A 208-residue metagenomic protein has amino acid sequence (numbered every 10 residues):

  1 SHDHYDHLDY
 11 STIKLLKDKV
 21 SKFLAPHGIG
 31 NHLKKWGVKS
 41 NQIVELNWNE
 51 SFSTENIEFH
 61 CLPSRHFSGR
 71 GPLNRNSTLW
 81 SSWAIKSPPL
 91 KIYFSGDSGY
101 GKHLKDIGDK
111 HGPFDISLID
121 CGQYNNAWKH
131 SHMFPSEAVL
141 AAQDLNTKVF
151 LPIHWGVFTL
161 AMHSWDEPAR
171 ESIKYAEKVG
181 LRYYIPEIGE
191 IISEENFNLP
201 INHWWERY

Functional and structural regions predicted by a protein language model:
S1-A25, G112-L118: Active-site metal-binding motif and surrounding structural segment of the metallo-beta-lactamase
Y5, I29-G30, E50: Alpha-helix capping/helix-boundary segments
H7, L15, N31-K35, K102-H103: Phosphate- and divalent-cation-binding pockets in alpha/beta enzyme and binding domains that engage nucleotide-derived
D9-D18, L160-R170, E195-N196: Metal-dependent catalytic neighborhoods of phosphoester/phosphodiester hydrolases
S11, L46-G112, I188-Y208: Core dinuclear metal-dependent hydrolase active-site scaffold
K22, G28-N31, K91, G99-I188: Cap/insert and terminal regions of metallo-dependent hydrolase folds
L33-N47: Helix-loop-beta element that forms the nucleotide-linked donor phosphate-binding surface in glycosyltransferases
